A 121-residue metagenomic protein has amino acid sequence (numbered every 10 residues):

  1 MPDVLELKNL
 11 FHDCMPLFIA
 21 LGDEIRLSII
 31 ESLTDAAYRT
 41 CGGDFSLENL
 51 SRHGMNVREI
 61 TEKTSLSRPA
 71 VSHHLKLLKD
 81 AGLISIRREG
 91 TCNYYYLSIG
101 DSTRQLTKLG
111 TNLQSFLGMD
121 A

Functional and structural regions predicted by a protein language model:
M1-S32, L75, A81-L83, L117 (+1 more regions): N-terminal leader segment of winged-helix/HTH proteins
D13-A20, E24-S67, N93-S102: N-terminal helix-turn-helix DNA-binding core of bacterial DNA-binding proteins
L17, T91-N93, T107-T111: Short, structured secondary-structure boundary patches
T34-A37, K79, G110: Residue-level detector of secondary-structure transition/capping positions
R58-T61, H74-L78, I86: A general secondary-structure boundary signal
K79-E89, Y96: Beta-hairpin "wing" of winged helix-turn-helix
G100-A121: Short, Lys/Arg-rich amphipathic alpha-helical interaction segments that bind nucleic acids or acidic protein surfaces
